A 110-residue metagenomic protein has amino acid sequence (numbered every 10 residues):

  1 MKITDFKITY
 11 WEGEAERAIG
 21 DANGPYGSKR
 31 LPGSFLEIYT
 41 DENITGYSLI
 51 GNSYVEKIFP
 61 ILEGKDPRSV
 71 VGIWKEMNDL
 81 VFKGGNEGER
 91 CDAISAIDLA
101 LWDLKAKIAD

Functional and structural regions predicted by a protein language model:
M1-E42: Structured beta-strand/loop patches that form or line metal/cofactor-binding pockets in enzymes
Y39-A109: Metal- or metallocofactor-binding catalytic centers and their adjacent structured scaffolds across diverse enzyme
